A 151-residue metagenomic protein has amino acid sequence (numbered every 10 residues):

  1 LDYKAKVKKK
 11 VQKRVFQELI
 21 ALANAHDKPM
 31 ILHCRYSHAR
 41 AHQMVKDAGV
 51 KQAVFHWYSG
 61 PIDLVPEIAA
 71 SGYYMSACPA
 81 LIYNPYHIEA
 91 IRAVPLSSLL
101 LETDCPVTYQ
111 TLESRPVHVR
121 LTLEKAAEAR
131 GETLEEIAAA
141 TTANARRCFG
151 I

Functional and structural regions predicted by a protein language model:
L1-S71, E89, T108-P116, E132-E135 (+1 more regions): Divalent metal-binding pocket/active-site signature
K4, S97, P106, H118-L123: Active-site gating loops and adjacent loop-to-helix segments of metal-dependent hydrolytic enzymes
A21-L22, V119-I151: Mid-to-C-terminal alpha-helical segments outside catalytic/metal-binding sites
W57, P79-L81, T103-C105: Short secondary-structure boundary segments
Y74-H87: Active-site glycine- and acidic-residue-rich loops that bind and position anionic ligands or nucleotide-like cofactors
M75, V107, R147: Active-site micro-motifs of SAM-dependent methyltransferase domains
Y86-L96: Short amphipathic alpha-helices and their capping/turn segments at secondary-structure boundaries
S97-E113: Short acidic/histidine-rich active-site segments
